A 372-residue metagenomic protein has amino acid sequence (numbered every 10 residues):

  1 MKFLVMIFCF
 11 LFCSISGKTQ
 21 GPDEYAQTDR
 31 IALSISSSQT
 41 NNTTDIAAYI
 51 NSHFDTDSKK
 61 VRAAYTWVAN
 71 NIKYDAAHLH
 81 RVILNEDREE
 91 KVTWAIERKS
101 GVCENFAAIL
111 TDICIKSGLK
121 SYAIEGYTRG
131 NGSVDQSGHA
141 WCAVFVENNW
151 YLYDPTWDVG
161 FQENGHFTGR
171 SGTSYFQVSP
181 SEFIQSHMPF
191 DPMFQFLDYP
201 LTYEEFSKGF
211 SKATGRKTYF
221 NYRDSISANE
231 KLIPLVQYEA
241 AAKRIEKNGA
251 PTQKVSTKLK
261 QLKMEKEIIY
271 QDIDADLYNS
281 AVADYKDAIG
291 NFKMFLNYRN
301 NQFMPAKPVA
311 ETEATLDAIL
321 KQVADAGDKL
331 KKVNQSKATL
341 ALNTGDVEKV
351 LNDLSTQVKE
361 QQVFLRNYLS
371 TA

Functional and structural regions predicted by a protein language model:
M1-P22: Bacterial Sec-dependent N-terminal signal peptides
Q20-R98, V102: Secondary-structure boundary elements
D23-Q27, Y49-I50, E163, M193-A372: Mixed-charge, low-complexity segments
T66, F106-V178: Hydrophobic/aromatic-rich core segments of domains that either
V68, C103, A107, V323: Alpha-helical transition-metal enzyme core signature, strongest for iron centers
H78-V82, E90, F145-R223: Active-site rim recognition segments
